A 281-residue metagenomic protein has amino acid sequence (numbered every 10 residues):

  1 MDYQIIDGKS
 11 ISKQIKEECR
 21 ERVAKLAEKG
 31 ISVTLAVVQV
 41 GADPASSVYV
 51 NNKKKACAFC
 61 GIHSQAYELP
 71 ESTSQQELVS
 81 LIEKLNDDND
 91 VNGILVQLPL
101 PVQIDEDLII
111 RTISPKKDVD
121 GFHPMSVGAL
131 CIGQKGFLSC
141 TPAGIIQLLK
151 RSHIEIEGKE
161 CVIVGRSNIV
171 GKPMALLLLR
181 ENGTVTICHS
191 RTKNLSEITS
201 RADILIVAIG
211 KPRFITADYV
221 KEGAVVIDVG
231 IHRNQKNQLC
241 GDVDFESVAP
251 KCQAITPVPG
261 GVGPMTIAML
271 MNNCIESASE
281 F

Functional and structural regions predicted by a protein language model:
M1-I31: Positively charged, low-complexity intrinsically disordered leader regions
V33-G41: Short beta-strand segments enriched in small/hydrophobic residues
V40-K54, G136-V225, Q238-E246: Glycine-rich phosphate/diphosphate-binding loop of Rossmann-like nucleotide-binding domains
C57-E71, V185-I187: Short beta-strand elements in bilobed, periplasmic/extracellular small-molecule ligand-binding domains
E77-D88: Short, well-structured alpha-helical segments in soluble
D90-P101, D105-L108, R201-N234: Glycine-rich phosphate-binding loop
L95-I156: Anion-binding alpha/beta catalytic cores of soluble intermediary-metabolism enzymes, centered on
E106-H123, V127, G230-F281: Rossmann-fold NAD(P)-binding glycine/threonine-rich loop
